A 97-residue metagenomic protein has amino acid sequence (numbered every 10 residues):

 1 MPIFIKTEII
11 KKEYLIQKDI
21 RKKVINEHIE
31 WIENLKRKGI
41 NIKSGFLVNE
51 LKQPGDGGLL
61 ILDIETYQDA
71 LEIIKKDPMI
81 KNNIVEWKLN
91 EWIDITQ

Functional and structural regions predicted by a protein language model:
M1-Q97: Conserved, structured core segments of small domains
